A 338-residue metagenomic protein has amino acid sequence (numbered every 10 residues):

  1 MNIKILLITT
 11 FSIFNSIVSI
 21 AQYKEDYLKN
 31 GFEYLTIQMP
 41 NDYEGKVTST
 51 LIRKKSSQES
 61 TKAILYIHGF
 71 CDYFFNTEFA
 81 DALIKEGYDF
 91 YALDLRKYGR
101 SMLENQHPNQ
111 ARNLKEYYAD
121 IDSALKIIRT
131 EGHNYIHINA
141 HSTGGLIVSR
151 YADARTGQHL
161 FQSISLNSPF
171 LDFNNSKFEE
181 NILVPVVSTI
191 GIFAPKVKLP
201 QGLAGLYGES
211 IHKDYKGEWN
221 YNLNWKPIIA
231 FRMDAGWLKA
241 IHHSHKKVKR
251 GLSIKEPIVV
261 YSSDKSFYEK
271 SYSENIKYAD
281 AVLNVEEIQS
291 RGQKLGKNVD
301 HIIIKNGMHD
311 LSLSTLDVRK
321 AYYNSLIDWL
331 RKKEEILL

Functional and structural regions predicted by a protein language model:
Q22-S57: N-terminal cap/lid segment of alpha/beta-hydrolase-fold proteins
T61-G69: Short beta-strand element of the alpha/beta-hydrolase
G69-D81, Y272-S273: The serine-hydrolase catalytic nucleophile loop
F70-C71, G99-H137, V318: Catalytic nucleophile-loop/oxyanion-hole region of alpha/beta-hydrolase and closely related hydrolase-like folds
D72, I84-E104: Conserved alpha/beta-hydrolase
T143, V148-D234: Alpha/beta-hydrolase-fold enzymes
P200-K297: Serine-hydrolase catalytic core
N298-L338: Catalytic active-site module of serine/aspartate enzymes centered on a nucleophile-bearing elbow/loop
